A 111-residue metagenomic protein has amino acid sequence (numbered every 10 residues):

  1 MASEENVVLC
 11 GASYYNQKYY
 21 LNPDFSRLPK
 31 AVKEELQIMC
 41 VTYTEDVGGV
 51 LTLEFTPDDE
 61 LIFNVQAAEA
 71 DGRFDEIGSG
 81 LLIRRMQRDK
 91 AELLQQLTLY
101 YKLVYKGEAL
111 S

Functional and structural regions predicted by a protein language model:
M1-D46: Negatively charged, low-complexity tracts enriched in Asp/Glu with abundant Ser/Thr
M1-E4, K106-S111: Short acidic DE-rich linear segments
K18-Y19, L99-Y100, V104: Intrinsically disordered, low-complexity N-terminal regions enriched in serine/proline/glycine with scattered basic
T44-Y101: Amphipathic protein-protein interaction modules
